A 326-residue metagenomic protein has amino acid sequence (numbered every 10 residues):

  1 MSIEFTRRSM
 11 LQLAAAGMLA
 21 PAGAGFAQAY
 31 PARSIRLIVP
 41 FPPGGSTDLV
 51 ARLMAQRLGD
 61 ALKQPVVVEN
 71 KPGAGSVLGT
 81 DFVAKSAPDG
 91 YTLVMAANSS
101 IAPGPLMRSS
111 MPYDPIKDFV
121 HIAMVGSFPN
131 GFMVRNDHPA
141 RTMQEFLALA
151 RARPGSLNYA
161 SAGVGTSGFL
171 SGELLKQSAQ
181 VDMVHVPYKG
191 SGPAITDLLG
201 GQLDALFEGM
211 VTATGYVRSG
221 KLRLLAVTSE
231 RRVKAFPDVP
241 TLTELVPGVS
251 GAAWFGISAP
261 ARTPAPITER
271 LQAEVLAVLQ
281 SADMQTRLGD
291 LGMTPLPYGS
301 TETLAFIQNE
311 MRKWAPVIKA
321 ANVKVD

Functional and structural regions predicted by a protein language model:
S2-G17: N-terminal secretory signal peptides and thylakoid transit peptides that target proteins across membranes
T6, G75, T142, P187-G190 (+2 more regions): Short loop/turn segments at beta->alpha junctions
A22-A24: N-terminal signal peptide c-region/cleavage motif recognized by signal peptidases
F26-K117, S156, V181-D204, P297 (+1 more regions): N-terminal (or domain-start) structured segment
A32-S34, S178, R218, A265-D326: An extracytoplasmic/periplasmic, membrane-proximal ligand-sensing/linker region
K85-Y91, L106-P193, L242, P247 (+1 more regions): Hinge/capping helix and adjacent helix->loop/strand transition within the periplasmic-binding protein
I101-S110, K176-S178, A205-P237: A ligand-binding cleft/hinge motif common to bilobed small-molecule-binding domains
